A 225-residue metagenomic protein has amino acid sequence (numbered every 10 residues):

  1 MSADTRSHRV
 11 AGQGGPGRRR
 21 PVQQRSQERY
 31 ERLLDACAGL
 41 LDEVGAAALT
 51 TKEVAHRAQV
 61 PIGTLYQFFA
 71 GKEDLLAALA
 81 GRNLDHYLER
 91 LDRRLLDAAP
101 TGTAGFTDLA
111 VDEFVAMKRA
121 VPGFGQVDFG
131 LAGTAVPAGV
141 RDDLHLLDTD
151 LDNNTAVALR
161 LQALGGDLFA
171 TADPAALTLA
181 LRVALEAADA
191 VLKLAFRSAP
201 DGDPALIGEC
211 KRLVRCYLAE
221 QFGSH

Functional and structural regions predicted by a protein language model:
M1-E28, R197, S224-H225: N-terminal intrinsically disordered/low-complexity leader segments
S26-C37, V54, L79-Y87: Generic hydrophobic, amphipathic alpha-helix propensity
R32, L40, V44-D74: Helix-turn-helix
L41, L76-N83, L91, D150-N153 (+1 more regions): Alpha-helical DNA-contacting segments of helix-turn-helix folds
A47-A48, T171-A175: Short, charged helix-capping/linker segments at alpha-helix termini
N83-F106: Amphipathic alpha-helical linker/stalk segments
E89, G105-D112, A116-A120, A135-A170 (+3 more regions): Amphipathic alpha-helical packing segments from all-alpha helical-bundle domains
L91-A99, G125-G139, L168, A195-A199: Secondary-structure edge/capping motif, primarily at the C-terminal ends of alpha-helices and the immediately following
